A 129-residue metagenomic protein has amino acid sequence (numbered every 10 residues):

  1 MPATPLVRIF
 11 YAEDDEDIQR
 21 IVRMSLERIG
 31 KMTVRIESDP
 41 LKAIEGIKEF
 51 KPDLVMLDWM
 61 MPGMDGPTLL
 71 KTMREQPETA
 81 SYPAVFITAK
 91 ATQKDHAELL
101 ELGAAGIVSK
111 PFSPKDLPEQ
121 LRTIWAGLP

Functional and structural regions predicted by a protein language model:
L6-D17, V22-L26, V55: Conserved acidic segment of CheY-like receiver
I36-L54: Acidic, metal-coordinating helix/loop segments flanking the phosphotransfer/catalytic sites of two-component signaling
D58, T88: Active-site residues of response regulator receiver
M61: Receiver (REC) domain active-site loop signature in two-component systems and cognate sites in sensor histidine kinases
F112-R122: C-terminal output helix
